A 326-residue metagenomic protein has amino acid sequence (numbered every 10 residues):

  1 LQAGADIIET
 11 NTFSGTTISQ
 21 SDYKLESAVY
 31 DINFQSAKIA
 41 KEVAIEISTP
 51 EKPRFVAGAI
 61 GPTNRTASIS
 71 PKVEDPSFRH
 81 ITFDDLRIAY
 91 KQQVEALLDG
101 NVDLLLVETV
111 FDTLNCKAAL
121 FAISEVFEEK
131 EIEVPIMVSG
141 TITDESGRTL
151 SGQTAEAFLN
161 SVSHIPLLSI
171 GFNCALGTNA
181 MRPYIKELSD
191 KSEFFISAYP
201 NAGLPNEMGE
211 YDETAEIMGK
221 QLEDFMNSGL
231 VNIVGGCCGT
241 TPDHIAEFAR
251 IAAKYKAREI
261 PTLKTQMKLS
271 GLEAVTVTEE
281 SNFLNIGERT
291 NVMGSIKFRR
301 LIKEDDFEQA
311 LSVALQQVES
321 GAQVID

Functional and structural regions predicted by a protein language model:
L1-D326: Domain-level signal for soluble alpha/beta catalytic cores
